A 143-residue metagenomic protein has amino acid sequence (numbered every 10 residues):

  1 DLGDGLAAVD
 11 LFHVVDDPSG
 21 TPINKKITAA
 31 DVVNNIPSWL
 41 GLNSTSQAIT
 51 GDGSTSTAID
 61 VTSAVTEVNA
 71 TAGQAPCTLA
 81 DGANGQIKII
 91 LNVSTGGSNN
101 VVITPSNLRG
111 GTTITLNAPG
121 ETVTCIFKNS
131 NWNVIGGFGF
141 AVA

Functional and structural regions predicted by a protein language model:
D1-N35, A143: Extracellular "spike/adhesin" assembly and maturation modules and analogous cytosolic coiled-coil scaffolds
L2-D4, T78-G82, T113: Short, surface-exposed secondary-structure edge patches
A8, D17, N35-T104, F127-A143: Exposed extracellular interaction/assembly regions and N-terminal maturation sites
H13, V123-I126: Conserved hydrophobic/aromatic positions in well-ordered beta-strands
I23-K25, A75, V123: Short beta-strand segments
P105-T112: Short edge-strand/loop segments of extracellular domains
I114-T115, F127: A generic structured-segment signal
A118-T122: Tight coil/turn sites that cap or link beta-strands
